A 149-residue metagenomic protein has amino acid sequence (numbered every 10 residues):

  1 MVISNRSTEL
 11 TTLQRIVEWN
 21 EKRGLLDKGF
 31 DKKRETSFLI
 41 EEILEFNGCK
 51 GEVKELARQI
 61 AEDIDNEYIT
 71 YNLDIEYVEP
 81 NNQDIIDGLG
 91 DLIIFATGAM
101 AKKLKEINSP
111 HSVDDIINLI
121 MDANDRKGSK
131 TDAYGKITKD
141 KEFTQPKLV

Functional and structural regions predicted by a protein language model:
M1-V149: Flexible "arm" and connector segments at domain edges
